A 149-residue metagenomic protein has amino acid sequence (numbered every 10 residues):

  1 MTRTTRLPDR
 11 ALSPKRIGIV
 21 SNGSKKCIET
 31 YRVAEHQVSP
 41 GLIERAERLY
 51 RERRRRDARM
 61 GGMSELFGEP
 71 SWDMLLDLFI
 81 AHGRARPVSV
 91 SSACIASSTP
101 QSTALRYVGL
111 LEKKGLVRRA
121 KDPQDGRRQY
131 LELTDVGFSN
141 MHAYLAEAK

Functional and structural regions predicted by a protein language model:
M1-V33: DNA-contacting interfaces and partner/effector-binding or oligomerization modules in DNA-centric proteins
L49-L76: Short alpha-helical segments that sit at the start of domains
R56-R59, A143-K149: Amphipathic alpha-helical dimerization/coiled-coil segments that flank or bridge DNA-binding/regulatory modules
D77-A81: Short amphipathic alpha-helical elements of helix-turn-helix/winged-helix folds
R84-A96: Short acidic, hydrophobic short linear motifs in intrinsically disordered regions
A93, A104, V108-K114: Basic amphipathic alpha-helical segments that dock to polyanions
E112-D122: A short, conserved structural fragment
D122-Y144: Short, cationic-aromatic polyanion-contact patches
